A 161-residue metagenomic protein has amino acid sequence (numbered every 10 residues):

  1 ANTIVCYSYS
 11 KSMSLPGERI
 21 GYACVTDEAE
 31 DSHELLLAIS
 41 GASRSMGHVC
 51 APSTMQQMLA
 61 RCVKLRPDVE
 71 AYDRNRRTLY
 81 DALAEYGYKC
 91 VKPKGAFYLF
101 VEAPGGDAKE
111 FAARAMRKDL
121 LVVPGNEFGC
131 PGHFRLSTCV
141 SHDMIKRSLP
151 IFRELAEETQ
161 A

Functional and structural regions predicted by a protein language model:
A1-A161: PLP-dependent class I/II
